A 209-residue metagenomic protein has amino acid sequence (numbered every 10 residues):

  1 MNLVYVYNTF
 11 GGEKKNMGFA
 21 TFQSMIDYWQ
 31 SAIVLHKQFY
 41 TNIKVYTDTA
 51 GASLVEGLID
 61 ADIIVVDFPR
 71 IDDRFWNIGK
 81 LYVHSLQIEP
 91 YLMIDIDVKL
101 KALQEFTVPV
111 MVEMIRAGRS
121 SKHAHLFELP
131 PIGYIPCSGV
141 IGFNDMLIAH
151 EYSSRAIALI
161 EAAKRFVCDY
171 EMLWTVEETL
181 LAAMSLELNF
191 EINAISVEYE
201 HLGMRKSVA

Functional and structural regions predicted by a protein language model:
M1-P69: N-terminal anchoring/stem segment of glycosyltransferases
Y7, Y46-T49, I94-I96, E113-R116 (+2 more regions): Short His-Asn-centered micro-motif
I26-Q30, N77-L81, V98, W174-A182: Conserved glycosyltransferase catalytic-site signature
T47-L54, I96-L100, E198: Short, polar loop motifs at secondary-structure junctions
E56-P69, P90-L92, T107-I115, A209: Active-site regions of enzymes building and remodeling cell-envelope glycoconjugates
W76-R119: GT-A fold catalytic core of metal-dependent nucleotide-sugar glycosyltransferases, centered on the diacidic
R116-P130: A short, conserved beta-to-alpha structural element at the edge of catalytic cores that scaffolds binding
I135-A209: Catalytic core and acceptor-binding pocket of nucleotide-sugar-dependent glycosyltransferases
